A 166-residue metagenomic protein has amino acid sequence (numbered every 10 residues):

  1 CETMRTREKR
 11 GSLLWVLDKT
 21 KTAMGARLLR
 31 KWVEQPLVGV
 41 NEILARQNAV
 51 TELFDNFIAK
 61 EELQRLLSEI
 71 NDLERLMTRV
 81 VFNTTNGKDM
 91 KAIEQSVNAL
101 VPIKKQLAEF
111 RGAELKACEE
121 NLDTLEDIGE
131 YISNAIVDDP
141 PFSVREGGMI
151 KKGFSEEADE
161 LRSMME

Functional and structural regions predicted by a protein language model:
C1-E166: Alpha-helical bundle segments enriched in helix-capping/polar residues
